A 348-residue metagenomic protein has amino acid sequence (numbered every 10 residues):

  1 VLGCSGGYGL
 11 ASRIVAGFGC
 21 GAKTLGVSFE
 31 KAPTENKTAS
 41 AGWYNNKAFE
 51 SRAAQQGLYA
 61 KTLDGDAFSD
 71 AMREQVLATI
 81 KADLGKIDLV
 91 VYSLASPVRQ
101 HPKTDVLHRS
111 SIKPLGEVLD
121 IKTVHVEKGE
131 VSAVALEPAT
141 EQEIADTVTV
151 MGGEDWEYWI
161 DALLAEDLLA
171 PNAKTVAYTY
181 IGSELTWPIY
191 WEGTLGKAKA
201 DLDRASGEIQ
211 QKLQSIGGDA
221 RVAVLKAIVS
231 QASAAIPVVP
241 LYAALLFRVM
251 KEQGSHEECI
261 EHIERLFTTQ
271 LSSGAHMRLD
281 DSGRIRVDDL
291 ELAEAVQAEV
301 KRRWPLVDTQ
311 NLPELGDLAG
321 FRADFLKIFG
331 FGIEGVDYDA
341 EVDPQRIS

Functional and structural regions predicted by a protein language model:
V1-F29, P33: Canonical Rossmann dinucleotide-binding motif of NAD(H)/NADP(H)-dependent dehydrogenases/reductases, specifically
L2, I87-A95, K174-T179: Rossmann-fold scaffold of SDR-type NAD(P)-dependent oxidoreductases
G3-L10, F68-D70, A95-R99, I181-L185: Gly/Ser/Thr-rich loops at beta-strand to alpha-helix junctions that form or flank small-molecule/cofactor-binding
G21-K61, D66: Glycine-rich phosphate-binding loop and adjoining beta1-alpha1-beta2 segment of Rossmann-like nucleotide-binding folds
G65-V76, G153: The beta1-alpha1 cofactor-binding region of Rossmann-like NAD(H)/NADP(H)-dependent oxidoreductases
Q75-T104: A glycine-rich helix->loop->beta "capping" turn within Rossmann-like NAD(P)(H)-dependent oxidoreductase domains
R109-G217, V224-F247: Catalytic loop of short-chain dehydrogenase/reductase
M151, E208, I216-A223, P240-R346: C-terminal helical subdomain
